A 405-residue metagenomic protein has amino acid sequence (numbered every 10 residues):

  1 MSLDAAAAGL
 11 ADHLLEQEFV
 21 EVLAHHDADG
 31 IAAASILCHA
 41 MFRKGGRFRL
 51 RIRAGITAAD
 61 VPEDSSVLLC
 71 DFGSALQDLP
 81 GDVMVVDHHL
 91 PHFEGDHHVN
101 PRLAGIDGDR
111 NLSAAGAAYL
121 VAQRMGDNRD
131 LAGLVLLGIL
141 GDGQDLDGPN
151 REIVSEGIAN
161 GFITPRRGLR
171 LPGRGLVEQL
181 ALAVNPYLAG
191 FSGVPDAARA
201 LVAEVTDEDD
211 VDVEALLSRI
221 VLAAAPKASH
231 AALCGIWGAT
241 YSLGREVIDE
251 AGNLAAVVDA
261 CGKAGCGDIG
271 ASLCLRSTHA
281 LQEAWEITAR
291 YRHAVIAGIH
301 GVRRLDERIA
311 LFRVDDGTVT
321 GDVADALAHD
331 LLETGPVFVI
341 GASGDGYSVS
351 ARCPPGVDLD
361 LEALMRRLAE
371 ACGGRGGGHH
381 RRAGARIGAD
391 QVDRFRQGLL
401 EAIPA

Functional and structural regions predicted by a protein language model:
M1-A256, C261-A405: Replace "Mg2+/Mn2+-dependent" with "divalent metal-dependent
